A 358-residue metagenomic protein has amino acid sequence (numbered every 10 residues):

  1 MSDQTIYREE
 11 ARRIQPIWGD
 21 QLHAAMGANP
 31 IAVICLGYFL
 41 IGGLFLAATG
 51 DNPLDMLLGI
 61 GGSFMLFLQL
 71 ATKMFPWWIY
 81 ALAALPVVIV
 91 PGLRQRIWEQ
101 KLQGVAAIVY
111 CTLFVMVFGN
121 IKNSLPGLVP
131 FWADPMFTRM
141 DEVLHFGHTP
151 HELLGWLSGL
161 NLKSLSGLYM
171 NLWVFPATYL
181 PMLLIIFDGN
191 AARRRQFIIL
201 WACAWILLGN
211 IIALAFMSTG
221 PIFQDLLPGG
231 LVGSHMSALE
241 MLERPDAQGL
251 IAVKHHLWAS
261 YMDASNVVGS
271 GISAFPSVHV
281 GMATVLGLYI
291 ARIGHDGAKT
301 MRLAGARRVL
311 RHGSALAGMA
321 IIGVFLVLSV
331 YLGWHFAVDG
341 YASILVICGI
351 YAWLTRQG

Functional and structural regions predicted by a protein language model:
D3, Y7, Q15, L40-W77 (+2 more regions): N-terminal transmembrane-helix/juxtamembrane module of multi-pass inner/ER membrane proteins
Q15-G37, L310-G313: N-terminal membrane topogenic signal
F39-A47, F114-V117, W205-I211, A320-V330: Aromatic-anchored segments of alpha-helical transmembrane domains
L70-T72, N161-T178, S270-A291, A337 (+1 more regions): Membrane-interface loop-to-helix entry segments
L102-V109, L180-M217, P221-H235, G318: Interfacial segments of alpha-helical transmembrane regions
T178-I185, V280-G297, S314, L345-L354: Membrane-interfacial alpha-helical segments at the cytosolic side of multi-pass membrane proteins
A215-R302, A306-R308: Membrane-interfacial catalytic/cofactor-binding modules of polytopic membrane enzymes
M217-D225, A274, G323-G349: Interfacial helix-loop-helix junctions of multi-pass membrane proteins
